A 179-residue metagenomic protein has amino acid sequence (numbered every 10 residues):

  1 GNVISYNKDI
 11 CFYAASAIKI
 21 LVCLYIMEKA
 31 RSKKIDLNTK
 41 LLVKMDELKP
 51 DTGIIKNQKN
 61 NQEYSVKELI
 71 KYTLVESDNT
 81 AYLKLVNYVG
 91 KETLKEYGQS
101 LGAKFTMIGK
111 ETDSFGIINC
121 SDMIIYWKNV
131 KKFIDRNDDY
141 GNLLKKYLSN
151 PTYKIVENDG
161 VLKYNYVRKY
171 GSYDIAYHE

Functional and structural regions predicted by a protein language model:
G1-K8, T39-L42, E179: A short, well-structured edge-of-sheet supersecondary motif
D9-C11, D46-L48, A103: Solvent-exposed coil/turn segments that connect beta secondary-structure elements in extracytoplasmic/periplasmic
F12-L41: Active-site SXXK
A17-I20, F115-K145, I175-E179: Active-site-proximal alpha-helical segments within enzyme catalytic domains
L24-S32, V75, N87, I125-K132: Short glycine/serine- and small hydrophobic-enriched flexible loop segments
L48-K84, K91: Conserved catalytic neighborhood of penicillin-recognizing serine enzymes
I70, T80-I134: Mid-domain, small-residue-enriched loop/turn segments at the edges of structured enzyme/sensor domains
I155-E179: Short, Gly/Ser/Thr-enriched beta-strand-loop segments that form substrate-interacting elements of hydrolase/peptidase
